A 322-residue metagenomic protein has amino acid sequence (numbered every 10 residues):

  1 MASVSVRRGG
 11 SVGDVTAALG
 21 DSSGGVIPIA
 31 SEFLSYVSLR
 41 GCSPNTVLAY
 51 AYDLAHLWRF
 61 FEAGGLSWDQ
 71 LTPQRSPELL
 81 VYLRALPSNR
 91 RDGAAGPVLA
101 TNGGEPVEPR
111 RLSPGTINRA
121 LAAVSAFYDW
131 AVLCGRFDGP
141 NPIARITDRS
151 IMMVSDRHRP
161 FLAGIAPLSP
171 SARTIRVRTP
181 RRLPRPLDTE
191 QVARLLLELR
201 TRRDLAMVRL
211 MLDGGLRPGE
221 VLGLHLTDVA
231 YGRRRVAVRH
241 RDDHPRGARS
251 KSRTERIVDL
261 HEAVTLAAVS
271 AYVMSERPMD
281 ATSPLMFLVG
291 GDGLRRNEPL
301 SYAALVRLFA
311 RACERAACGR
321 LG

Functional and structural regions predicted by a protein language model:
A2-R40, E62: N-terminal DNA-binding module of tyrosine recombinases/phage integrases
V12-V15, A30-Y36, L54-F60, L79 (+6 more regions): Short, structured motif recognition centered on aromatic/hydrophobic residues
S31-N45, A55-L162, R194: N-terminal core-binding DNA-recognition domain of tyrosine recombinases/integrases
L133-D138, M211-R234: Short, charged phosphate-coordinating catalytic segments
M152-A193, R233, P245-E262, M279-P284 (+1 more regions): DNA breakage-rejoining catalytic core of tyrosine-based enzymes
T179-P218, L222, D280: Basic, Lys/Arg- and aromatic-enriched nucleic-acid-binding interface segment
V192, H261-G322: Active-site/catalytic core of tyrosine-dependent DNA strand-transfer enzymes
G223-A268, M274: Conserved tyrosine-mediated DNA breakage-rejoining catalytic core shared by Y-recombinases
